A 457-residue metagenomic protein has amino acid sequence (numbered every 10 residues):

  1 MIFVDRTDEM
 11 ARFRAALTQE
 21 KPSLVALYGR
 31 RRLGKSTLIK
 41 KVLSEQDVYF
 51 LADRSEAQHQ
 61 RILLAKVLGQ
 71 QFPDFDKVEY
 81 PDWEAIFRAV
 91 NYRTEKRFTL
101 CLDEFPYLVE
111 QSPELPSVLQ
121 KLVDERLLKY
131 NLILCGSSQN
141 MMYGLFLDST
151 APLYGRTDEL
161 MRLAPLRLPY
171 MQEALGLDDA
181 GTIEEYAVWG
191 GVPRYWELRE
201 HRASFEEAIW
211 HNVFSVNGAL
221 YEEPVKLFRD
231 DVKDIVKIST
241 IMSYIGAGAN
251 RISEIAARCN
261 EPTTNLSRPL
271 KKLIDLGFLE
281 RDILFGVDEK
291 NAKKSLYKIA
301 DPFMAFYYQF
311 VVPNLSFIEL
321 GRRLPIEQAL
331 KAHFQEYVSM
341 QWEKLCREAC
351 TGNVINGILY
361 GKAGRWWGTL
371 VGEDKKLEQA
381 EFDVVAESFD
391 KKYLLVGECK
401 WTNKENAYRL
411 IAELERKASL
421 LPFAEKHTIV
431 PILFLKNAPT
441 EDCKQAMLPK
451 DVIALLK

Functional and structural regions predicted by a protein language model:
M1-L324, Q328: Phosphate-binding site recognition
S295-K457: A cross-kingdom feature that marks ATP-driven nucleic-acid transaction machinery
